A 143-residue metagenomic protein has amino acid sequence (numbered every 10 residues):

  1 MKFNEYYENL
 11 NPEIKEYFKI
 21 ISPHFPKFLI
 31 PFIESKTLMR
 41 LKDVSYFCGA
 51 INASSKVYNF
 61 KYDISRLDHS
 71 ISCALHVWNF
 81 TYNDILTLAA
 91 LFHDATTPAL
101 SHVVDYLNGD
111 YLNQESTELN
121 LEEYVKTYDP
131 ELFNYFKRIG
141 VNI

Functional and structural regions predicted by a protein language model:
M1-I143: Metal-dependent phosphohydrolase cores
